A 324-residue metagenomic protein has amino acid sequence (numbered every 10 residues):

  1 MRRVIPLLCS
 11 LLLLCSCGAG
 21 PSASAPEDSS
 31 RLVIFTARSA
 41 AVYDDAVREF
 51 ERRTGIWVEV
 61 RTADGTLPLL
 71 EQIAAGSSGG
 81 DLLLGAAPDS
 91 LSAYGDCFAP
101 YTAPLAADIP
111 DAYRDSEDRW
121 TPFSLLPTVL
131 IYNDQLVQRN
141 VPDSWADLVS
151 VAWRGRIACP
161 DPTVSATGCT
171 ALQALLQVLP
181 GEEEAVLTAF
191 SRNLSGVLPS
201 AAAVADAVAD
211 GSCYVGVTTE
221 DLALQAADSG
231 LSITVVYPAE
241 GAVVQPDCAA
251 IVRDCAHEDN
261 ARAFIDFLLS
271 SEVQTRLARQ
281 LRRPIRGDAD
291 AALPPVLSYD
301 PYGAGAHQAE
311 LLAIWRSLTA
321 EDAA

Functional and structural regions predicted by a protein language model:
L13-S16: C-terminal motif of bacterial Sec signal peptides marking the signal peptidase cleavage site
G18-A93: Early extracytoplasmic/lumenal segment of secretory-pathway proteins
S78-L83, A99-L130, A146, R156-P162: A structural signal for short loop-to-beta-strand junctions that line the ligand-binding cleft of periplasmic/secreted
P88-D96, S116-P142, T170-A174, V178 (+1 more regions): Periplasmic solute-binding protein
Y94-T102, R114-D118, Q225-Y237: Ligand-binding "clamshell"
A107-A112, L126, L187-S191, V197-L198 (+1 more regions): Periplasmic-binding protein-like
Q173-E240: Ligand-binding pocket segment of bilobal, Venus flytrap-like solute-binding proteins
V252-G303: Mature extracytoplasmic/periplasmic domains
